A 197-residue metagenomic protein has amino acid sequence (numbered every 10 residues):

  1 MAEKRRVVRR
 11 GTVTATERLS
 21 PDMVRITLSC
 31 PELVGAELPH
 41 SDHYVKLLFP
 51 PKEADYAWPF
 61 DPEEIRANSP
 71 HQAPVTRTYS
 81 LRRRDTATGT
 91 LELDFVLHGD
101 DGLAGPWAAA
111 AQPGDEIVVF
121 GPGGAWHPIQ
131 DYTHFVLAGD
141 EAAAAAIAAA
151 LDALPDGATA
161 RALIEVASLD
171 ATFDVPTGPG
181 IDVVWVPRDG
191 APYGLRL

Functional and structural regions predicted by a protein language model:
M1-L197: Extended, composition-driven regions rather than compact fold-specific motifs
